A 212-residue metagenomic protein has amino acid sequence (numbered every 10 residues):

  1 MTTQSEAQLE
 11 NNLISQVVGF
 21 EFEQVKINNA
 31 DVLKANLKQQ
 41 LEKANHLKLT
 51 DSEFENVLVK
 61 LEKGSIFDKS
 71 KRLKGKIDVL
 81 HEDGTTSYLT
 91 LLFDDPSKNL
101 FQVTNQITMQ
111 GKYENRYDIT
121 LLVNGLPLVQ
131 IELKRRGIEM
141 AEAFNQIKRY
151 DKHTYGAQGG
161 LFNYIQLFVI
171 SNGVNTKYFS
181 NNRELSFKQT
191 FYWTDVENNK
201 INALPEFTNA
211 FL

Functional and structural regions predicted by a protein language model:
T2-L212: ATP-dependent helicase/translocase motor core
